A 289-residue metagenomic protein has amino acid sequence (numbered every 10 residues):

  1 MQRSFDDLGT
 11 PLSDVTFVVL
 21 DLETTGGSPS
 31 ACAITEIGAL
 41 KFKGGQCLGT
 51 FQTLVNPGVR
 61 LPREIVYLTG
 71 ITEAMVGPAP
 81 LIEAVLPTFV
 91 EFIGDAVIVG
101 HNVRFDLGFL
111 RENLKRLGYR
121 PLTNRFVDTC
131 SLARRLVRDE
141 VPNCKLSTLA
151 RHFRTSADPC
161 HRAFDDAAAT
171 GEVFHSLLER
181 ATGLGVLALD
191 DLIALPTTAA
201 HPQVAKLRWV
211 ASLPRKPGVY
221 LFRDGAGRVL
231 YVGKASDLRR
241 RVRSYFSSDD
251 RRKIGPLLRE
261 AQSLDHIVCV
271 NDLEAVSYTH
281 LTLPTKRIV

Functional and structural regions predicted by a protein language model:
M1-G9, H152, H175-A226: Acidic two-metal-ion nuclease catalytic site recognized across multiple nuclease folds, prominently DnaQ/RNase D-T
M1-T123, D139-H161: Conserved non-catalytic scaffold segment of RNase H-like nuclease domains
T24-G26, F105, S131, A169 (+1 more regions): Short, glycine/acidic-enriched loop or turn micro-motifs at the edges of active sites
D95-I98, G227-L230, L264: Short active-site oxyanion
V127-N143: Short alpha-helix plus adjacent loop in nuclease-associated cores
R162-V173: Acidic, divalent-metal-coordinating active-site segment for phosphoryl/phosphodiester hydrolysis, typified by short
Y220-R252: GIY-YIG-like beta-to-alpha core
T279-T285: Conserved small/polar residues in nucleotide/adenosyl-binding loops
